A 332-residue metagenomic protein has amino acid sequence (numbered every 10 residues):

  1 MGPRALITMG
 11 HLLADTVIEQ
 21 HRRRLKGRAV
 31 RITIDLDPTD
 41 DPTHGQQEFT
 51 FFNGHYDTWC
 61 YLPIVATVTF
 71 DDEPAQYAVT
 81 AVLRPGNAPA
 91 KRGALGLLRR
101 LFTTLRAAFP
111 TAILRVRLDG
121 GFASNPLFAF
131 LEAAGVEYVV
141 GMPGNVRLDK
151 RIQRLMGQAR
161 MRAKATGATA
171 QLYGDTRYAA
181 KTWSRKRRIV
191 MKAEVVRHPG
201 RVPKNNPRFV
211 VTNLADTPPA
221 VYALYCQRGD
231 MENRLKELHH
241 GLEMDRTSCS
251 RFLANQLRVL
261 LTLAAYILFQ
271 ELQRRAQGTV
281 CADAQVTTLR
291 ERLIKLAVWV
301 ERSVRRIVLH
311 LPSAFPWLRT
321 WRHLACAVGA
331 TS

Functional and structural regions predicted by a protein language model:
M1, I32-D40, Q76, L114-A123 (+5 more regions): Short, conserved catalytic/metal-binding motifs centered on acidic residues
M1-T69: Active-site-proximal, Lys/Arg-enriched surface segment that forms a nucleic-acid-binding/basic interface patch
T43-T50, A78-T80, N125-L131, K150-L155: Short acidic, glycine/serine/threonine-rich loops at helix termini
G54-F109: Electropositive, glycine- and tryptophan-enriched low-complexity nucleic-acid-binding patches
A88-R147: Domain-level cores of phosphate- or acyl-group-handling catalytic modules
E137-H240, H323, A327-S332: An anionic, glycine-rich sequence signature occurring as long contiguous blocks
P218-L257, L261, A265-L272: Short amphipathic alpha-helical "interface-anchor" segments enriched in bulky aromatics
A265-S332: A short, flexible helix-boundary coil/loop motif
